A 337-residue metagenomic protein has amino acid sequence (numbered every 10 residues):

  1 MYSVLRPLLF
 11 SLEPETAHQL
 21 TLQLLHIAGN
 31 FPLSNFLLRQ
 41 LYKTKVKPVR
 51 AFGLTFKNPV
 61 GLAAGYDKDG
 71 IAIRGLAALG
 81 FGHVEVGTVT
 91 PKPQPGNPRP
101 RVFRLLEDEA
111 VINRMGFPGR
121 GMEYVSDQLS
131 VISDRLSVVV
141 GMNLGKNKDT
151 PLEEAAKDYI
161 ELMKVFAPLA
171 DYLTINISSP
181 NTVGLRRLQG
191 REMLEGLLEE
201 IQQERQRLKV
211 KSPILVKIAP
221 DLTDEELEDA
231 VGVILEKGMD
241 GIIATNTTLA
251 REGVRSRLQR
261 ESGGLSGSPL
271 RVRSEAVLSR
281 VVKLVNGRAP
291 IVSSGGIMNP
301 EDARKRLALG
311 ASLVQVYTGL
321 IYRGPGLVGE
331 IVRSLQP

Functional and structural regions predicted by a protein language model:
H26-A28, L33-Y42, S179-M193, L227 (+2 more regions): Glycine/Thr-rich beta-alpha phosphate-binding loop at enzyme active sites
L54-G61, L136-M142, L208-L222, K283-S293: Short beta-strand/loop segments at the ligand-binding rim of alpha/beta enzyme cores
D69-A78, L222-E236, K283-G287, I297-V314: Catalytic cores of alpha/beta
G82-Q94, I177-S179, G241-R251, G296-I297 (+1 more regions): Glycine-rich phosphate-binding active-site loops on the catalytic face of alpha/beta enzymes
G87-I132, L136: A gly/proline- and charged-residue-enriched helix-loop-helix capping module
P93-E109, G253-S266, T318-P337: C-terminal helical cap(s) of enzyme catalytic domains, especially alpha/beta-barrels
S126-V139, Q203-K211, Q336-P337: Short, basic, low-complexity termini and linkers enriched in Ser/Thr/Gly/Pro that act as targeting/leader peptides
N147-I160, R187, M193, V216-E236: Active-site glycine- and acidic-residue-rich loops that bind and position anionic ligands or nucleotide-like cofactors
